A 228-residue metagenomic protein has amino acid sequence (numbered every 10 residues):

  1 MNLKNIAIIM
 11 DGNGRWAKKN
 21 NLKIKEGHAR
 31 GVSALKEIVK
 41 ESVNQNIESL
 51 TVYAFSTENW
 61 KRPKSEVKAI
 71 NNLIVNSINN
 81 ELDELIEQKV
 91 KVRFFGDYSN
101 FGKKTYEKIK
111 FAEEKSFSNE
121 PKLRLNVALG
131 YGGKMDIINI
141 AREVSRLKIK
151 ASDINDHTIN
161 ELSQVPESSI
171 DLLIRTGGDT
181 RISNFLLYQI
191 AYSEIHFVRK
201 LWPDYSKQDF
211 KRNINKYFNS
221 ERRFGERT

Functional and structural regions predicted by a protein language model:
M1-T228: Flexible, compositionally biased loop and terminal segments
